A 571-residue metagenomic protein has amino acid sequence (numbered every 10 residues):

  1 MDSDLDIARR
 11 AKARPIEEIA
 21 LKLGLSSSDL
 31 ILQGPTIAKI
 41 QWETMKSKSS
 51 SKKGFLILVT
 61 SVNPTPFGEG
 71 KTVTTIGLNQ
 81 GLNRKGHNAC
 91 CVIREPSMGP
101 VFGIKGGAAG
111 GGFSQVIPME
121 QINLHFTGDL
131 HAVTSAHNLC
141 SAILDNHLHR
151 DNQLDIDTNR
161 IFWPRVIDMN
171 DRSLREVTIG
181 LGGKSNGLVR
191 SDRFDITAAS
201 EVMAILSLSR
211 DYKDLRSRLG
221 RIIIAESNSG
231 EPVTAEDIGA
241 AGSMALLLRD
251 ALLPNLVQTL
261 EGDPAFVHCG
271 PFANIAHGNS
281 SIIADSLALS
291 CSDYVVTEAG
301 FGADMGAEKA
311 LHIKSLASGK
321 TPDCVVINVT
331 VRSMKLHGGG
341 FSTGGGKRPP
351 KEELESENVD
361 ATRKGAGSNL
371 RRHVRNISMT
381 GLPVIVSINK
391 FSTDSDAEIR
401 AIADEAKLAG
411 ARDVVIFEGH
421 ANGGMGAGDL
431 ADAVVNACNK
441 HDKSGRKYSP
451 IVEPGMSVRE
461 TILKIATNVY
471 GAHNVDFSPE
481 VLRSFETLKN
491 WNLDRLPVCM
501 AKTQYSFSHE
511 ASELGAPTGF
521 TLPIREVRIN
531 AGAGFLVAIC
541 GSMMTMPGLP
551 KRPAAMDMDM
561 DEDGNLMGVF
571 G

Functional and structural regions predicted by a protein language model:
M1-G571: Flexible phosphate-sensing "switch/lid" loops adjacent to ATP/NTP-binding sites across phosphate-transfer
